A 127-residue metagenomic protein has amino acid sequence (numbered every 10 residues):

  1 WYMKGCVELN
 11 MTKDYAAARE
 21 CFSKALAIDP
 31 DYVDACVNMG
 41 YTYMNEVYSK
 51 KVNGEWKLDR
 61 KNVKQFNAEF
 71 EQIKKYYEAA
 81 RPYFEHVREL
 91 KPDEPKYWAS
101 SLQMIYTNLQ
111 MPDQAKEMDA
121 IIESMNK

Functional and structural regions predicted by a protein language model:
E8, Y43, I105-Y106: Residue at a conserved register position within TPR or TPR-like alpha-solenoid repeats
K24-A25, V87, I122: Canonical positions in the second alpha-helix
I28, L90-K91, M125: Structural marker of alpha-solenoid helical repeat scaffolds
Y32, E94-P95: Residue-level recognition of tetratricopeptide repeat
A35, Y97-W98: TPR alpha-solenoid repeat register
N45-Y83: Short coil/linker segments at helix-helix boundaries
